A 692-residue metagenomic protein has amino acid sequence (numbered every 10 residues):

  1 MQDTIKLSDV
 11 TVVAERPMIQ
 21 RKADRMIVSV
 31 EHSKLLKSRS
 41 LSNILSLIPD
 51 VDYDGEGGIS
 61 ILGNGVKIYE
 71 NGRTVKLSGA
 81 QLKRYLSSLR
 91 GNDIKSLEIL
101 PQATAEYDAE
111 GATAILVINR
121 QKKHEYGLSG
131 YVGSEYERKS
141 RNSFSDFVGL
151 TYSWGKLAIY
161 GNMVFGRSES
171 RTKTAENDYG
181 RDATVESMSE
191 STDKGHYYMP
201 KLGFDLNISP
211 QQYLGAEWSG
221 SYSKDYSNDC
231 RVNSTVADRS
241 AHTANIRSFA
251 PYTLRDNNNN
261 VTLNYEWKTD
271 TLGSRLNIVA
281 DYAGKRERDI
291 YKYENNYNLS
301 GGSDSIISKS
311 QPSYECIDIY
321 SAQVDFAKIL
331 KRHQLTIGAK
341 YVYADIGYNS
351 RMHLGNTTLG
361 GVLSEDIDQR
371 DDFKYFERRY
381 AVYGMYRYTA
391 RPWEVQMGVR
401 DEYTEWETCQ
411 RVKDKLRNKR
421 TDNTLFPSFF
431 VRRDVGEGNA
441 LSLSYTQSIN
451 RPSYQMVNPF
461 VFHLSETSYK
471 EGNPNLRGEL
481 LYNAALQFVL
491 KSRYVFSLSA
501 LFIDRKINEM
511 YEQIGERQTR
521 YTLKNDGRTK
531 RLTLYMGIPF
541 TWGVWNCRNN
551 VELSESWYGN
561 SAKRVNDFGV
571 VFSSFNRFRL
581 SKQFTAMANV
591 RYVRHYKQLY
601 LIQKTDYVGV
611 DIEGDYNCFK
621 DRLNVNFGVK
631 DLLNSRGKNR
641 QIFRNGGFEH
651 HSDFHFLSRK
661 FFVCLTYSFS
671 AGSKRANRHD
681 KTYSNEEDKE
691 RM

Functional and structural regions predicted by a protein language model:
M1-D3, L41-I44, L82-R84, I99 (+2 more regions): N-terminal periplasmic accessory domains that precede and gate Gram-negative outer-membrane beta-barrel machines
M1-K34, D54-E56, G63-G65, L100-A103: Short, acidic, small-residue-rich periplasmic hinge/interaction motif at the N-terminus of Gram-negative outer-membrane
S42-S78: Extracytoplasmic beta-strand/coil segments of soluble accessory domains associated with Gram-negative outer-membrane
V75-P101: Short acidic/polar hinge/loop motifs at secondary-structure boundaries that mediate gating or recognition
I118-V132, T172-N177, E186-S187, Y197-L202 (+9 more regions): Surface-exposed extracellular loop regions of Gram-negative outer-membrane beta-barrel proteins
R141-E169, A183-D229, N257-N259, W267 (+4 more regions): Transmembrane beta-barrel wall of Gram-negative outer-membrane proteins
M199-S223, Y252-C409, D434-A440, R493-S499 (+2 more regions): Face-selective signature of the C-terminal outer-membrane beta-barrel domain
D371-E377, I449-L498, F502-D504, R520-L532 (+2 more regions): Outer-membrane beta-barrel signature, preferentially recognizing the C-terminal barrel domain of Gram-negative
